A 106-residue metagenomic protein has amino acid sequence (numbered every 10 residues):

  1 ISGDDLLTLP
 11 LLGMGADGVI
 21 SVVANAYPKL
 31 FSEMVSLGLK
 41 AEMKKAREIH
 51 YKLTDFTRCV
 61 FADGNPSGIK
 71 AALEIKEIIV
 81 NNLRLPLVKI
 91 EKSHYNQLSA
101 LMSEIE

Functional and structural regions predicted by a protein language model:
I1-G3: General beta-strand structural signal in soluble alpha/beta enzymes
L6-E106: Structured C-terminal cap/extension of enzyme domains
